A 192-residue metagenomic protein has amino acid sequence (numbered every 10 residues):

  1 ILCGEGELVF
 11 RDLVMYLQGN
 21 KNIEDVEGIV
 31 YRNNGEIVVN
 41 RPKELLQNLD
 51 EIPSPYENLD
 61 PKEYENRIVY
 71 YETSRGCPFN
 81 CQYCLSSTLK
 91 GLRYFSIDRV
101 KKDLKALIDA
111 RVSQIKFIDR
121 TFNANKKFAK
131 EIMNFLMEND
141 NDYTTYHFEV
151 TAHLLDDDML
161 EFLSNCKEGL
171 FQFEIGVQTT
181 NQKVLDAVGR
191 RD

Functional and structural regions predicted by a protein language model:
I1-P42: Glycine-rich beta-alpha loop elements in corrinoid/cobalamin-binding modules across cobalamin-dependent enzymes
G19, N48-E51: Generic detector of low-complexity/intrinsically disordered segments and short hydrophobic N-terminal stretches
D25, E36, N48, E65-R67: A generic structural signal for well-ordered coil/turn residues at beta-strand boundaries that shape enzyme active-site
P42-N48: A short, sequence-level motif marking secondary-structure junctions
D50, S54-D192: Radical SAM [4Fe-4S] cluster-binding motif and immediate context
